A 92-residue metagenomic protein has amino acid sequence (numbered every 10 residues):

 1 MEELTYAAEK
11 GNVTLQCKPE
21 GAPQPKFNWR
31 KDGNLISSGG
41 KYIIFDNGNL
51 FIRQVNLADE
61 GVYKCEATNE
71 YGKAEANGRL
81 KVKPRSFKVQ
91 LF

Functional and structural regions predicted by a protein language model:
M1-F92: Immunoglobulin-superfamily
